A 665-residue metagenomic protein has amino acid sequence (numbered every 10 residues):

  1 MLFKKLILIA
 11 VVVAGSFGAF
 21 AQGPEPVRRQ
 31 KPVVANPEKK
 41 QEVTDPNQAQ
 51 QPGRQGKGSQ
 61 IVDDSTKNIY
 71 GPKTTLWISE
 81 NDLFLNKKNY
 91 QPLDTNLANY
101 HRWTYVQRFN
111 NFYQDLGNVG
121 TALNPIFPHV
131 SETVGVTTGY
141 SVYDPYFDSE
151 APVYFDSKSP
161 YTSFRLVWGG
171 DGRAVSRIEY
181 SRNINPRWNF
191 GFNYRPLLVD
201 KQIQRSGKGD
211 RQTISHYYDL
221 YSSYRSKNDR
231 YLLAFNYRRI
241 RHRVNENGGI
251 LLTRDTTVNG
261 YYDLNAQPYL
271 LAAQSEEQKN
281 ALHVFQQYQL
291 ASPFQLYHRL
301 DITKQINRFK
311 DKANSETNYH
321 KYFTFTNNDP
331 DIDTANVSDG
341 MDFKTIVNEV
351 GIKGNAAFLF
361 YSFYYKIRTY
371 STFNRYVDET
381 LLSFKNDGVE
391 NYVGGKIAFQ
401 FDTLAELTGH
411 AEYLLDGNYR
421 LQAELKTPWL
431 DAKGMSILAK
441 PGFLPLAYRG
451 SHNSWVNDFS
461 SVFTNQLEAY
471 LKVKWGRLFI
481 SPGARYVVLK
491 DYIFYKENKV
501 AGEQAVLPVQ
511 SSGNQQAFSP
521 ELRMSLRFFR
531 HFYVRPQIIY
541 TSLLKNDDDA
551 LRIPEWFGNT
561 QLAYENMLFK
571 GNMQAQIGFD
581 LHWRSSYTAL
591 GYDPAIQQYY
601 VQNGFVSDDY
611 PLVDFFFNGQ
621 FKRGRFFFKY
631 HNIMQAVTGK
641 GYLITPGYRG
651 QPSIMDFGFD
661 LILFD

Functional and structural regions predicted by a protein language model:
M1-R29, Y231, F294, G434 (+3 more regions): Bacterial Sec-dependent N-terminal signal peptides
A19-A98: Sec-dependent signal peptide cleavage junction
S65-T66, K73-W77, N81, V167-G169 (+6 more regions): Outer-membrane beta-barrel proteins
D94-S149, D156: Low-complexity, highly charged intrinsically disordered N-terminal segments that act as targeting/localization
G135-T137, S149-Y154, K158-E179: Short strand-turn segments of transmembrane beta-barrel domains in outer membranes, especially the first one or two
S157-S159, E276-N314, T334-D665: Exposed, low-structure sequence patches enriched in small/polar residues
A174-P196, G209-R243: Transmembrane beta-barrel wall of Gram-negative outer-membrane proteins
R205, Y221, N228-V284, Q305-T317 (+4 more regions): Flexible loop and strand-edge segments within Gram-negative outer membrane beta-barrel domains
